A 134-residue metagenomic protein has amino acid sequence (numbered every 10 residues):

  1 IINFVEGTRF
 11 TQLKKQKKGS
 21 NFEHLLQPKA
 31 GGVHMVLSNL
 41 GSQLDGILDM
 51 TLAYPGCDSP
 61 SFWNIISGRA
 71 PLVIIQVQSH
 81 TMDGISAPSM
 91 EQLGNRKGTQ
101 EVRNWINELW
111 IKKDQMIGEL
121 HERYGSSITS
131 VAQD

Functional and structural regions predicted by a protein language model:
I1-E91: A cross-family acyltransferase "interaction/gating" segment
P88-D134: Accessory terminal regions of nucleic-acid processing enzymes
